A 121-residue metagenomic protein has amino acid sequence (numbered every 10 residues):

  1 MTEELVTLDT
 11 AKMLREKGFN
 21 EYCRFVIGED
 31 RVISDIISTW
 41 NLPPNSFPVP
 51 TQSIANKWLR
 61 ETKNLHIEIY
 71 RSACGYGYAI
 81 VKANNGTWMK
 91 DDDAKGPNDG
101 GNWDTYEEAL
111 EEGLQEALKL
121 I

Functional and structural regions predicted by a protein language model:
M1-L8, F25, T105-Y106, L110: Catalytic phosphate/metal-binding cores of nucleic-acid and nucleotide-processing enzymes, i.e., regions that mediate
K12, E16, N20, F25 (+3 more regions): N-terminal segment of the canonical double-stranded RNA-binding domain
